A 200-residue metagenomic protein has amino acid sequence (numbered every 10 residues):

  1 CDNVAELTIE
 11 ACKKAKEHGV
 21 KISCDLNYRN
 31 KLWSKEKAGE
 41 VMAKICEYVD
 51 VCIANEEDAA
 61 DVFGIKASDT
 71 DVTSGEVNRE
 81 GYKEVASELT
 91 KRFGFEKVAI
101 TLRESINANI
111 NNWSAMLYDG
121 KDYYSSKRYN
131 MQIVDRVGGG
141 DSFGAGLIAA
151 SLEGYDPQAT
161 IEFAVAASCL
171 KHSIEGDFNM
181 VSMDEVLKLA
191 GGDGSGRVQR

Functional and structural regions predicted by a protein language model:
C1-Y123, Y129-M131, S182-K188, G194 (+1 more regions): Ribokinase/PfkB-type carbohydrate-kinase core domain
Y124-D193, R200: Conserved post-catalytic alpha-helical subdomain immediately downstream of the catalytic base and nucleotide-binding
